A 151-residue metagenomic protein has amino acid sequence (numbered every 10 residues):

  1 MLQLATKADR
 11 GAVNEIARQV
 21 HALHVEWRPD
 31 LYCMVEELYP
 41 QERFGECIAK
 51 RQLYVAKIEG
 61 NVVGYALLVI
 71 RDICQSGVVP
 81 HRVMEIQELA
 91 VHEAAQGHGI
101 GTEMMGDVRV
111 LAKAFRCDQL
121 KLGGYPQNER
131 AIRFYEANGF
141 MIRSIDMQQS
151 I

Functional and structural regions predicted by a protein language model:
M1-I16: A short beta-loop-alpha structural element at the N-terminal edge of CoA-dependent acyl/N-acetyltransferase catalytic
H21-R43: Conserved GNAT-fold acetyl-CoA-binding loop/helix
E42-V55, E85: A short helix-loop-beta-strand connector motif used in the catalytic cores of GNAT acetyltransferases and, in some
V55, N61-I70, E85, A90: Conserved beta-strand in the GNAT
D72-I86, Q96, R143: A conserved beta-turn-beta hairpin within the catalytic core of GNAT-like acetyltransferases that forms part
E88-V91, G97-V110, A114, R133 (+1 more regions): Conserved acetyl-CoA-binding loop-helix of GNAT-fold acetyltransferases
E93, D107, K121-A131, Q148-I151: Conserved beta-strand-loop-alpha-helix junction that forms the acyl-donor binding cleft
C117, E136-I145: Conserved acetyl-CoA-binding loop of GNAT-fold acetyltransferases
